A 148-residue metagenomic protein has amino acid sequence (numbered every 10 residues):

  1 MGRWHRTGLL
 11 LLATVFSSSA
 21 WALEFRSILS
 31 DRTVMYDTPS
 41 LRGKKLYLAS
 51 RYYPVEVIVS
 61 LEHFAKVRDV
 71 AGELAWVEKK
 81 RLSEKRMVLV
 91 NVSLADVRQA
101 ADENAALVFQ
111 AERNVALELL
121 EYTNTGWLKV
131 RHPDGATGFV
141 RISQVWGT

Functional and structural regions predicted by a protein language model:
M1-L9: Bacterial N-terminal signal peptides that target proteins for export
G8-S17: Bacterial N-terminal signal peptides
A20-D37, K45-R51, I58-A136, V140-T148: SH3-family beta-barrel domains
